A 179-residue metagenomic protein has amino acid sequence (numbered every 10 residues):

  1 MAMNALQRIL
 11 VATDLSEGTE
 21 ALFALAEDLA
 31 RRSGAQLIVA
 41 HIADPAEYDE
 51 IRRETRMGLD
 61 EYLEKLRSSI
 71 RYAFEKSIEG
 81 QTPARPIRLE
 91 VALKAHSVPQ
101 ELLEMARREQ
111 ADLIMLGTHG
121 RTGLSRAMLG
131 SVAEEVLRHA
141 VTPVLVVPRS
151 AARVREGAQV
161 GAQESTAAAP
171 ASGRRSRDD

Functional and structural regions predicted by a protein language model:
M1-A5, E79-I114, A151-E156, V160-G161 (+1 more regions): Structural beta-alpha unit
A2-M57, R88, A162-D179: Small/aliphatic-rich secondary-structure junction motif
L22, D49-R52, E101-E104, R126-M128 (+1 more regions): Short, well-ordered secondary-structure micro-motifs
H41, G117-H119, P148-R149: Short secondary-structure boundary segments
M57-Y72: A short acidic, glycine-rich active-site loop that binds or catalyzes chemistry on phosphate/adenosine moieties
L113-E135, R153-V154: Glycine-rich, Arg-bearing micro-motifs that act as flexible, cationic patches
T142-A152: Short, flexible loop segments at boundaries between secondary-structure elements
